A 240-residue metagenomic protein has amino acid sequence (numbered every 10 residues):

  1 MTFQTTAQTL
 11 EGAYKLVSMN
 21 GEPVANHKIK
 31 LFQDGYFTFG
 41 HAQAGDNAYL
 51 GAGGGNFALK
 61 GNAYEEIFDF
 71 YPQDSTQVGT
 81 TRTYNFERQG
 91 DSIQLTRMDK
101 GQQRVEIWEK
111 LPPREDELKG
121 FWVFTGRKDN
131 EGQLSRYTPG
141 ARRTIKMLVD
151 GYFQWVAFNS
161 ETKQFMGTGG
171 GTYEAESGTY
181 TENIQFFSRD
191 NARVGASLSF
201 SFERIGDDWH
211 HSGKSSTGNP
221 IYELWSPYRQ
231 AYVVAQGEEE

Functional and structural regions predicted by a protein language model:
F3-A52, A58-T168, T181-E240: Lipid interaction determinants
G170-E176: Beta-propeller blade signature
